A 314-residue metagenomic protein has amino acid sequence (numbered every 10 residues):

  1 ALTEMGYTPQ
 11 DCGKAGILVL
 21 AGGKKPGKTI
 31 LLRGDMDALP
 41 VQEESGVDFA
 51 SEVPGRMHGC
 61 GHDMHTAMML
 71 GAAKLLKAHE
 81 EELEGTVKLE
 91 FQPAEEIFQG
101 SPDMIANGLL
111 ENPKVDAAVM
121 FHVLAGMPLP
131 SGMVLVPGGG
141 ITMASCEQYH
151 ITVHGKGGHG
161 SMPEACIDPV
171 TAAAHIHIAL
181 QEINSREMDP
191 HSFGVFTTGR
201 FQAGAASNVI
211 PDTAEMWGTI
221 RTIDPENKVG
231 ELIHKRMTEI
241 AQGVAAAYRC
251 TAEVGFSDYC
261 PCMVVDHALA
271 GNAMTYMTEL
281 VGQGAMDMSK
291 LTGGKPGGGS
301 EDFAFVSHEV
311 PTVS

Functional and structural regions predicted by a protein language model:
A1-H58, A67-L83: Acidic/His- and Gly-rich active-site-bordering loop/insert found across diverse amide/peptide-bond hydrolases
G6, V115-D116, P311: Conserved acidic residues
Q10, A118, V313-S314: Paired acidic/hydrophobic, glycine-rich loop segments that form the ligand-binding mouth/hinge of periplasmic-binding
G27, A67, Q99-G100, K228 (+2 more regions): Residues that form or flank phosphate/diphosphate-binding pockets in enzymes that use nucleotide phosphates
L39-V41, G46-M57, D63-M64, L76 (+1 more regions): Histidine/acidic-residue-rich, glycine-tolerant segments that coordinate divalent metal ions
T171-S314: Metal-dependent amide/peptide-bond hydrolase catalytic core, centered on the "pita-bread" metallohydrolase fold
